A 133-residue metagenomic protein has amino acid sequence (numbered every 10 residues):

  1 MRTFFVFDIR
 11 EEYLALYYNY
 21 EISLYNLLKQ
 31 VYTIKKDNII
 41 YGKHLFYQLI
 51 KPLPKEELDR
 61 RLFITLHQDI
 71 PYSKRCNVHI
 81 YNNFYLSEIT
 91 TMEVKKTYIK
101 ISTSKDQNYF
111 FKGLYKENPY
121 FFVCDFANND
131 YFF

Functional and structural regions predicted by a protein language model:
M1-T97, Q107-K116, C124-F126, D130-F133: Acidic (Asp/Glu-rich) sequence patches and key acidic residues that form negatively charged surfaces used
I101-S102: Intrinsically disordered, low-complexity regulatory segments enriched in Ser/Thr/Pro and charged residues
